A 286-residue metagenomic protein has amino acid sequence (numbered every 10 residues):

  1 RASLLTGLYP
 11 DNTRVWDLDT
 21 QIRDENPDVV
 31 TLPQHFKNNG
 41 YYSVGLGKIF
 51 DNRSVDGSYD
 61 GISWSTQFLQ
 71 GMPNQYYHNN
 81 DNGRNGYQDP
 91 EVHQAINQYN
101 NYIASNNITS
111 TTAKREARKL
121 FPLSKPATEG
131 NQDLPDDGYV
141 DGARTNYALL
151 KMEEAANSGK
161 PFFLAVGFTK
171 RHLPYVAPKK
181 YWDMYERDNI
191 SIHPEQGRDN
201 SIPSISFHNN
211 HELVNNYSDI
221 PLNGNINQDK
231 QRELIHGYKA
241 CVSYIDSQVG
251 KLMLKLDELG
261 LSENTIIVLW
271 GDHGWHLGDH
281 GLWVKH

Functional and structural regions predicted by a protein language model:
R1-H286: Formylglycine-dependent sulfatase
